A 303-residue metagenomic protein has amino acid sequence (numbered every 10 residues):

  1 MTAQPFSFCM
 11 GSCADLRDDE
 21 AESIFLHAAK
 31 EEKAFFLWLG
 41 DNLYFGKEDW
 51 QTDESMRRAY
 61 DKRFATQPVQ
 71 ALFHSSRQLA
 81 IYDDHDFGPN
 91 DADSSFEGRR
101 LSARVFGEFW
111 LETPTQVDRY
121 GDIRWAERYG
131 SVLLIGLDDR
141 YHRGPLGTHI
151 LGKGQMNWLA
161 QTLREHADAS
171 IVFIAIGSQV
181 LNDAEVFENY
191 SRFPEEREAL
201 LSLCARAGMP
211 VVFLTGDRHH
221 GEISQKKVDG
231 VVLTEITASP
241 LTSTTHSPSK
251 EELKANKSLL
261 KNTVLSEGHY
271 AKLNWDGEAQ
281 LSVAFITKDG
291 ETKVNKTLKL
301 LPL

Functional and structural regions predicted by a protein language model:
M1-L303: Metal-dependent phosphoester/phosphodiester hydrolase catalytic core
